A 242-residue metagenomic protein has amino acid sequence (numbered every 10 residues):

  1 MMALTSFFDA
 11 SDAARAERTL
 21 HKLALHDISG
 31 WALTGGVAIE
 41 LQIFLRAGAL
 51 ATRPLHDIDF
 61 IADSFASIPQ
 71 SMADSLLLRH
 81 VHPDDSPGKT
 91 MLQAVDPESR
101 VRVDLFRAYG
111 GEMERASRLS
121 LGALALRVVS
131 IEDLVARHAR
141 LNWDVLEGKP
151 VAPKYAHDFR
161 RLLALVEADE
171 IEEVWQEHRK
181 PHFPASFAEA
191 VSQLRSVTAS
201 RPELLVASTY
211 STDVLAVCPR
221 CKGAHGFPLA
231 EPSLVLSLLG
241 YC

Functional and structural regions predicted by a protein language model:
M1-C242: Compositionally biased terminal segments of proteins
